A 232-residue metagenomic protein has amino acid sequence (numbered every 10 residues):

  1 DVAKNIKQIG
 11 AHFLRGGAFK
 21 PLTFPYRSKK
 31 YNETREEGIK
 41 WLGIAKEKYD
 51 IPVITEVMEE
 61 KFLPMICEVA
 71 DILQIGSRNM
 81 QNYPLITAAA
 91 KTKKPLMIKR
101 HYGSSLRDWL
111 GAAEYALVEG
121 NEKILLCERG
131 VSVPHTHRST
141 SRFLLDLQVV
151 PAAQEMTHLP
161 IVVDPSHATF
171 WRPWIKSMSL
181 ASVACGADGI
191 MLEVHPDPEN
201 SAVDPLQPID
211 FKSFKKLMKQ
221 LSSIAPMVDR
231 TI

Functional and structural regions predicted by a protein language model:
D1-K4, E36-G38, R172-L180: Glycine-rich anion/phosphate-binding loops
V2-A18: Catalytic domains of carbohydrate-active enzymes, especially glycoside hydrolases
I6, L42-K46, M65-I66, A89 (+3 more regions): Generic structural signal for hydrophobic
R15-E37, P196-L206: Glycine-rich, proline-tolerant flexible connector loops at the mouths of alpha/beta enzymes
R15-G17, Y31-T34, D50-F62, D71-P84 (+3 more regions): Catalytic beta/alpha-barrel core
S28-T55, A89-P95, L145-V162, Q207-R230: Alpha-helix-loop-beta-strand connector modules within alpha/beta enzyme cores
T92-V194: Catalytic alpha/beta core domains of metabolic enzymes, predominantly
F170-W171, I175-I232: C-terminal alpha-helical cap/extension of soluble enzyme domains
